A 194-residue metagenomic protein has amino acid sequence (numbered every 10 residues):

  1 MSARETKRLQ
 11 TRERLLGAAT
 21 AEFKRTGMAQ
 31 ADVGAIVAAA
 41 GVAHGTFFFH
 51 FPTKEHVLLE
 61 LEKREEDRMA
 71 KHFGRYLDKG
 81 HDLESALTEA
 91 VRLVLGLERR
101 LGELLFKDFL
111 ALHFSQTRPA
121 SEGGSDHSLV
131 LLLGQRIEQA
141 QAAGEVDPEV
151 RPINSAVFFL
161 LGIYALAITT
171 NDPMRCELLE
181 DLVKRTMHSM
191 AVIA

Functional and structural regions predicted by a protein language model:
M1-T26, Q30-A39, H56: Basic, helix-initiating cap at the start of DNA-binding domains
S2, E89-G96, V130-L131, Q135-A143 (+1 more regions): C-terminal peripheral helix-coil segments that are non-catalytic and often amphipathic
T11, E65, M69, L87-A90 (+5 more regions): Hydrophobic/aromatic residues within well-ordered alpha-helical segments
G41-F51: Short hydrophobic/aromatic patch on the recognition helix
F51, L58-E65: Alpha-helical DNA-contacting segments of helix-turn-helix folds
E60, G74-L101, F159: Hydrophobic alpha-helical connector segments
S85, S121-D126, A142-F158, M174-L178: All-alpha amphipathic helical-bundle segments outside canonical DNA-binding/catalytic cores that form hydrophobic
L95-G134, I168: Short secondary-structure transition hinges
